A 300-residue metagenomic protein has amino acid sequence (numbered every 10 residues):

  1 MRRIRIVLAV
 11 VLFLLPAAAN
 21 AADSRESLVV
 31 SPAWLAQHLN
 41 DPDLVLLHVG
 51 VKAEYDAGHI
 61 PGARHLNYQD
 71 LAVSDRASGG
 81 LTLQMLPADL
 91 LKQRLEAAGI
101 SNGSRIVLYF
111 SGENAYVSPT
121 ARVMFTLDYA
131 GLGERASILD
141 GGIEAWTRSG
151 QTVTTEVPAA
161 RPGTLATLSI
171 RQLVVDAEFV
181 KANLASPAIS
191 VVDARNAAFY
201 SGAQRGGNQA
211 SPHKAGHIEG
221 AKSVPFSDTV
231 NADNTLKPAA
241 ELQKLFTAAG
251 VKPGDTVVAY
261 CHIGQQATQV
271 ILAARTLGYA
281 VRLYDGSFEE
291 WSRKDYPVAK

Functional and structural regions predicted by a protein language model:
M1-L8, G264: Bacterial N-terminal signal peptides that target proteins for export
V7-A17: Bacterial N-terminal signal peptides
A22-R25, Q37, I143-E219, Y296-K300: Active-site neighborhoods of enzymes that stabilize oxyanions during catalysis
R25-K52, G62-H65: Mature N-terminal segment immediately following signal peptide/propeptide cleavage in secreted/periplasmic
H59-A72: Active-site-surrounding "flap" and adjacent substrate/cofactor-binding loops of secreted or lumenal enzymes, prototyped
D75-S104, P225-T256: Helix-loop module immediately N-terminal to the HCX5R catalytic loop in PTP-like cysteine phosphatase domains
P87-F179, N183, A203, Q266 (+2 more regions): Thiolate-centered catalytic microenvironments shared by cysteine-dependent enzyme domains
L242-K244, A249-K300: C-terminal soluble interaction/assembly domains
